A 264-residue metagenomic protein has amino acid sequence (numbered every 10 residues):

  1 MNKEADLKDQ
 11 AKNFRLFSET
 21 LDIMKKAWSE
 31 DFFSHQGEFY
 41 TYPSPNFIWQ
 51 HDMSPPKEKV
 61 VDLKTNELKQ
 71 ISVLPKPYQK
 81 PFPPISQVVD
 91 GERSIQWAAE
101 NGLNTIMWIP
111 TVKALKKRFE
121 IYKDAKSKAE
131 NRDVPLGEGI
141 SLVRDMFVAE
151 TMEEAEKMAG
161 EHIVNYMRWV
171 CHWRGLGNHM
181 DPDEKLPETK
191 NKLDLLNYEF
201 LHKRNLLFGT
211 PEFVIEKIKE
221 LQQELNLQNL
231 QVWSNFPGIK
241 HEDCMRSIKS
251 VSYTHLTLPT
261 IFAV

Functional and structural regions predicted by a protein language model:
M1-L7: Acidic/polar active-site rim loop that often engages polyanionic ligands
Q10-K76, K113-L225: An alpha-helical appendage that flanks or caps ligand/catalytic pockets
F82-V89, K203-G209: Active-site mouth loops of central-metabolism enzymes
I85-V88, T105-M107, E138-R144, L230-V232: Hydrophobic faces of well-ordered beta-strands that scaffold small-molecule active sites in alpha/beta enzyme cores
A99-T111: A conserved active-site cap/scaffold subdomain adjacent to cofactor or substrate pockets
V148-E153, K240-S250: Short glycine/threonine-rich loop-to-helix capping motif typified by GTGT followed within a few residues by an Asp-Pro
S234-K240: Glycine-rich, proline-tolerant flexible connector loops at the mouths of alpha/beta enzymes
T254-T260: Conserved small/polar residues in nucleotide/adenosyl-binding loops
